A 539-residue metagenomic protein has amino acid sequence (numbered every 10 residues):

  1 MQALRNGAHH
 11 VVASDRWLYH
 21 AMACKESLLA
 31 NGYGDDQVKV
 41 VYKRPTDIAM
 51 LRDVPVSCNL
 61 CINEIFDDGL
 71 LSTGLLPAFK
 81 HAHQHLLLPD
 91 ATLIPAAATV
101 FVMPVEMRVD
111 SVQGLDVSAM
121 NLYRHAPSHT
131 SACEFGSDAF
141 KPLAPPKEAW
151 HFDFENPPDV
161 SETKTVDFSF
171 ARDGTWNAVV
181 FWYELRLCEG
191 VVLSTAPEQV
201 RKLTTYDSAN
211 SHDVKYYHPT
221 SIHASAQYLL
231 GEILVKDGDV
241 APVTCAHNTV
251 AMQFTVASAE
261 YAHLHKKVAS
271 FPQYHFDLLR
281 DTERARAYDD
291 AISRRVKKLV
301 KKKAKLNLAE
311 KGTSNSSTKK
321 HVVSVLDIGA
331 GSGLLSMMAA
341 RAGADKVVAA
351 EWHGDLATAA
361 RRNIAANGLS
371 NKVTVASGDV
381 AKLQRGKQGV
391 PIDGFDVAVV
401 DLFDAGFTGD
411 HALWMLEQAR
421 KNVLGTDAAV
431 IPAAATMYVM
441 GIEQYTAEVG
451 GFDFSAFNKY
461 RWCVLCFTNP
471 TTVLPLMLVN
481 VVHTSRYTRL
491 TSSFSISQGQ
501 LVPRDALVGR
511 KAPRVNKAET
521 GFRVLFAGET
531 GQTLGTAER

Functional and structural regions predicted by a protein language model:
M1-I328, G333-R539: Class I SAM-binding transferase module
